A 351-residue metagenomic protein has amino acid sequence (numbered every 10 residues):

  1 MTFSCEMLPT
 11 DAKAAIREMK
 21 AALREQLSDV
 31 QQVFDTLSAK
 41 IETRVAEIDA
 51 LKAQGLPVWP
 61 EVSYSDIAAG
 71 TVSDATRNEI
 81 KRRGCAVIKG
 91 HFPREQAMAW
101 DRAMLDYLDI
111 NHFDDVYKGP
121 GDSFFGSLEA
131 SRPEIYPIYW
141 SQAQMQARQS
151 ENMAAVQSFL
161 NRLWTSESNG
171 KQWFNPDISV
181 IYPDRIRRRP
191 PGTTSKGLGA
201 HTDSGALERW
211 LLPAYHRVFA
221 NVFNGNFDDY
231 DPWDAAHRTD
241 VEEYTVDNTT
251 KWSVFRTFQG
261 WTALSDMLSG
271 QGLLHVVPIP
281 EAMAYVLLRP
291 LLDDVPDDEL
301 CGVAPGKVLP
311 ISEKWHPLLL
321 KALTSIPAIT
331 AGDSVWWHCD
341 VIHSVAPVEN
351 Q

Functional and structural regions predicted by a protein language model:
M1-R82: Fe(II)/2-oxoglutarate
A75, I80-R83, F92-W315, L320-P327 (+2 more regions): Non-heme Fe(II) oxygenase catalytic core, chiefly the N-lobe of the double-stranded beta-helix
V87, H275, W336-H338: Beta-strand cores of modular interaction/reader domains in eukaryotic scaffold and signaling proteins, especially PDZ
I329-H343: Conserved metal-binding segment of the jelly-roll/cupin
